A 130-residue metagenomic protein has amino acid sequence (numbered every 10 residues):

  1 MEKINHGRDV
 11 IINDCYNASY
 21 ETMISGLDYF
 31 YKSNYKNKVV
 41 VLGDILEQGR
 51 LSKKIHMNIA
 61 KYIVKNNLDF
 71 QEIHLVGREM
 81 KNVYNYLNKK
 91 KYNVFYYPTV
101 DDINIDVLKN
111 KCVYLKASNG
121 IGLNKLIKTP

Functional and structural regions predicted by a protein language model:
E2-P130: ATP-dependent carboxylate-amine ligase
